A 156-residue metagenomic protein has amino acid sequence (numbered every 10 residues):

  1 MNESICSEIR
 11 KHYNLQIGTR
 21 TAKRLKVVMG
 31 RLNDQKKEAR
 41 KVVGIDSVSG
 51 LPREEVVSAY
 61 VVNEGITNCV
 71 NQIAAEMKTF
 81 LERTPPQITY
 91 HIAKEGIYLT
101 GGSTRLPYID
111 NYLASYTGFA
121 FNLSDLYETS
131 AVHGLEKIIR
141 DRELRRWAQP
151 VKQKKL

Functional and structural regions predicted by a protein language model:
M1, I5, M77, G101-S103 (+2 more regions): A short acidic Gly-Thr/Ser loop motif
M1-T67: Phosphate-binding glycine-rich/basic clefts of nucleotide- and phosphate-handling proteins, predominantly
N2, C6, V70, E128-V132: Short, charged, low-complexity patches
Q16-R20, H91, Y127: Interdomain boundary/hinge elements
G30, D34, T89-L113: Glycine-rich phosphate-binding loops at beta-strand->alpha-helix junctions
G65-A93, L135-D141: Phosphate/ATP-binding catalytic cores across multiple sugar-kinase/actin-like superfamilies, primarily ASKHA
N111, N122-L156: Glycine-rich phosphate-binding/hydrolytic loop that grips phosphoryl groups
Y116-T117: Short, structured coil segments at secondary-structure junctions
